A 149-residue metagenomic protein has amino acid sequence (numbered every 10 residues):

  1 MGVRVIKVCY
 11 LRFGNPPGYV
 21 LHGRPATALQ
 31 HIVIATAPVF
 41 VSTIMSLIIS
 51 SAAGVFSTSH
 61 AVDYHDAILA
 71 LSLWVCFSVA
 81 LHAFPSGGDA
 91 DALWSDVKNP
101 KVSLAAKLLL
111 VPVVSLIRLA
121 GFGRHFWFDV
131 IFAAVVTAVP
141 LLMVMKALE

Functional and structural regions predicted by a protein language model:
M1-T27: Small-residue-rich helix-interface/hinge motifs
G14, Y19-G23, T43, S50 (+2 more regions): Active-site-proximal or metal-binding-adjacent scaffold patches in catalytic folds
N15-P17, V62-L69: Short, motif-level signal for alpha-helix interfacial/capping segments enriched in acidic residues and aromatics/proline
P17-A37, V114-R124: Membrane interfacial helix-start motif at the N-side
A26-I44, H65-L69, W74: Alpha-helical membrane-spanning segments of integral membrane proteins, especially the hydrophobic core of TM bundles
F40-D63, V136-E149: Juxtamembrane "helix exit" motif at the C-terminal ends of alpha-helical transmembrane segments in multi-pass membrane
A70-E149: Pan-zinc metallopeptidase signature
